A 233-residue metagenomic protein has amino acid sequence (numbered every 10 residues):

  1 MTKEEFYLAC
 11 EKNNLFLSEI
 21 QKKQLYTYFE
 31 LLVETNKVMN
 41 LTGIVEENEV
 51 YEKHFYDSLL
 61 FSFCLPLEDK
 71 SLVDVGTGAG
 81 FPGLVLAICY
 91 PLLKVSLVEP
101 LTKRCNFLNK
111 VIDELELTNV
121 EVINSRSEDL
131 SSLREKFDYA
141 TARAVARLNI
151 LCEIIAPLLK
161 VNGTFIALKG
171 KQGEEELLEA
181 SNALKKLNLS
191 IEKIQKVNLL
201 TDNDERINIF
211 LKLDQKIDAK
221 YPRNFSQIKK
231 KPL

Functional and structural regions predicted by a protein language model:
M1-D69, V73, K103-V120: Class I SAM-dependent transferase core
L32, L86, K169, L211: Residue-level signal for inorganic ion chemistry
V45, N124-S125, K193-Q195: Short loop/edge segments at beta-strand edges and connector loops that shape dinucleotide/nucleotide cofactor-binding
L59-A146, C152: Conserved SAM/SAH cofactor-binding pocket of Class I
Y90, L159-V161: Helix-to-beta-strand junctions that scaffold the AdoMet/dcAdoMet cofactor pocket in Class I SAM-dependent enzymes
R104-N106, G173, L177: Short alpha-helix immediately C-terminal to the canonical SAM-binding loop
N162-E175: Conserved beta-strand signature within the Rossmann-like core of class I S-adenosyl-L-methionine
L178-L233: SAM/dcSAM-binding transferase cores
